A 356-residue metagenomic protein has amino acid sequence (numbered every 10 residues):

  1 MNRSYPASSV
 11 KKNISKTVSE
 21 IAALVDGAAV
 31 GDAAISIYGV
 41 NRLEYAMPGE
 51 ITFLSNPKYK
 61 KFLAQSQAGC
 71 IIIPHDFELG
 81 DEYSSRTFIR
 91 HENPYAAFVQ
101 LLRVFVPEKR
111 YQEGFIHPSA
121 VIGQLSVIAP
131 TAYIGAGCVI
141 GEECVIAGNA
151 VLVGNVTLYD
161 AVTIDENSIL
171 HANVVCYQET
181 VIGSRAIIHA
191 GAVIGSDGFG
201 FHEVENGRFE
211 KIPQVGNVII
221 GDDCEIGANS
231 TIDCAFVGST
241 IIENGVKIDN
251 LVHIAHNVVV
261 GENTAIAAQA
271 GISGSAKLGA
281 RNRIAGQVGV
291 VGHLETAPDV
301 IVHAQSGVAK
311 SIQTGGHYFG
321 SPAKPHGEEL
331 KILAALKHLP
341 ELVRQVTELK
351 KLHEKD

Functional and structural regions predicted by a protein language model:
M1-S119, T180, R185, G191-A192 (+3 more regions): Terminal amphipathic alpha-helical/low-complexity segments used for targeting or macromolecular assembly
F53, F115-P325: Structural signal for interior beta-strand "rungs" in well-ordered beta-sheet cores of soluble enzyme domains
